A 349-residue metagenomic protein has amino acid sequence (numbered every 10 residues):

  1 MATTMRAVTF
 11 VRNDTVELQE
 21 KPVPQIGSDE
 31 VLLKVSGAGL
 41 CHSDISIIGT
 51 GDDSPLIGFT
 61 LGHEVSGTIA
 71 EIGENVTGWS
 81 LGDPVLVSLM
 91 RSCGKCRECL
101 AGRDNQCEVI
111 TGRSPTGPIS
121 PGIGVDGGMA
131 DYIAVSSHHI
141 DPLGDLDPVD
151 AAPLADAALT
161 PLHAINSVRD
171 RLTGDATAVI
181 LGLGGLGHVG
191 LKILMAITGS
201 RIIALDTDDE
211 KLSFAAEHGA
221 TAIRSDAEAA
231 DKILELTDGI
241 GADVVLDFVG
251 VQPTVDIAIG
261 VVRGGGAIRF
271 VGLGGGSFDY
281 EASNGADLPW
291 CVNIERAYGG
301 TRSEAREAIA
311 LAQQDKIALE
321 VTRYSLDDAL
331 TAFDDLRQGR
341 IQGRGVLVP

Functional and structural regions predicted by a protein language model:
M1-A7, D256-G260, G264, R302-P349: C-terminal hydrophobic helical "lid"/dimerization subdomain of Rossmann-like NAD(P)H-dependent oxidoreductases
P24-A38, G51-L100, G144-L146: Glycine-rich beta-strand-centered segment in the early N-terminal region that forms part of a ligand/cofactor-binding
C41, S88-H138: Cysteine-cluster motifs in flexible loop/terminal segments that predominantly coordinate metals
A70, I203, R269: Conserved beta-strand positions in the Rossmann-like core of class I SAM-dependent methyltransferases
V85, H138-H139, G144-A227, D231: Mid-domain Rossmann-like dinucleotide-binding core that forms the NAD(H)/NADP(H) cofactor-binding site
R169-T177, S213-N293: Glycine-rich cofactor phosphate-binding loops and adjacent beta1-alpha1 units of small-molecule cofactor enzyme domains
D208, G274, G300: Residues in the short beta-alpha loop(s) of Rossmann-like NAD(P)-binding domains
